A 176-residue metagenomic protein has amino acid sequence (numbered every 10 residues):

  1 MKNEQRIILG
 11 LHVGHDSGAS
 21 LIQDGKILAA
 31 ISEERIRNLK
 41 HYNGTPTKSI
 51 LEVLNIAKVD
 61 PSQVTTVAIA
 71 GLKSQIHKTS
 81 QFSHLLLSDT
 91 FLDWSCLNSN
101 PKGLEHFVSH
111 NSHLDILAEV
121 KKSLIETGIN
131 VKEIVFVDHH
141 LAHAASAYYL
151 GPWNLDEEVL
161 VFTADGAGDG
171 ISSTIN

Functional and structural regions predicted by a protein language model:
M1-N176: Short acidic/glycine-rich loops and adjacent helix/strand connectors that line catalytic pockets where negatively
